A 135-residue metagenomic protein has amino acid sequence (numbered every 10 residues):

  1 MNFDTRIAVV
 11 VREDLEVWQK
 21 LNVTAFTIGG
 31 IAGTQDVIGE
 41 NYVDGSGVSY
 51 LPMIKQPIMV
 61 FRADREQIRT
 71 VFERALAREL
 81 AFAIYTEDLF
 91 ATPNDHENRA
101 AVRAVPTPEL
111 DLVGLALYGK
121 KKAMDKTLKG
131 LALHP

Functional and structural regions predicted by a protein language model:
M1-P135: Positively charged, small/polar-rich N-terminal and surface patches that mediate targeting and assembly and bind
